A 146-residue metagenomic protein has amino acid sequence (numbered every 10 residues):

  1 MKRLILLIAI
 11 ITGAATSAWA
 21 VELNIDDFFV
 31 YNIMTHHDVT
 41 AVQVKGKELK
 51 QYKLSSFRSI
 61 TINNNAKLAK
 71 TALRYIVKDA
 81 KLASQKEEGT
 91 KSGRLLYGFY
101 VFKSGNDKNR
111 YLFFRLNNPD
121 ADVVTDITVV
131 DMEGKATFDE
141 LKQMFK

Functional and structural regions predicted by a protein language model:
M1-I25: Bacterial Sec-dependent N-terminal signal peptides
W19-N109, N117-V123, T137-D139, Q143-K146: Polybasic/polar functional segments that serve as interface/processing modules
E133-K135: Short, well-ordered, aromatic-rich surface patches in folded extracellular/luminal domains
